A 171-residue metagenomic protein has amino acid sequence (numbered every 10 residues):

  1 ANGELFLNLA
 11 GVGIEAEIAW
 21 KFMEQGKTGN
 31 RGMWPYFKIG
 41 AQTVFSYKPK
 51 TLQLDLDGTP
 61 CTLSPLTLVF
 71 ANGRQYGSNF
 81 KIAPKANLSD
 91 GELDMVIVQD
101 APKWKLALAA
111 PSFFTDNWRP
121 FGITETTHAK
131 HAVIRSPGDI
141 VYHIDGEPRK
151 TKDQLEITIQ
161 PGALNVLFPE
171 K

Functional and structural regions predicted by a protein language model:
A1-L66: Catalytic core of DAGKc-family lipid kinases
G11, E15, V69-I82, P148: Glycine-rich phosphate/pyrophosphate-binding beta-alpha loops
E15-I18, T62-S64, Y76-N79, K103-L106: Short acidic/glycine-rich loop or secondary-structure boundary segments that cap or lie
G26-W34, N79, P84-K105: Gly/Ser/Thr-rich active-site loops/lids in small-molecule metabolic enzymes that frequently grip phosphoryl groups
F37-A41, K50-D57, S78-A83, N117-P120 (+1 more regions): Glycine-rich, charged/polar anion/phosphate-binding loops that engage phosphate groups from diverse ligands
L56-T62, N87-L88, I97-K171: ATP/nucleoside-binding phosphotransfer catalytic cores, i.e., glycine-rich phosphate-binding loops
